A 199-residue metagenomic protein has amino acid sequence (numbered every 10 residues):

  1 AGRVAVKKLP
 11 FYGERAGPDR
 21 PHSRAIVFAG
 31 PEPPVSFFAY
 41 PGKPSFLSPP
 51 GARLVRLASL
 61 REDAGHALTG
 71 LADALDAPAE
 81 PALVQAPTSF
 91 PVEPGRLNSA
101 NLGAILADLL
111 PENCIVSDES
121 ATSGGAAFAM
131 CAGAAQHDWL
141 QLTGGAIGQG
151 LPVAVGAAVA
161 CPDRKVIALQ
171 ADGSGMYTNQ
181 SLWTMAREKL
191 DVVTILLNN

Functional and structural regions predicted by a protein language model:
A1-R53, A134-R164, M176-Q180: Glycine-rich, anion-gripping cofactor-binding loops and their flanking helix/strand elements in enzyme active sites
P18, A104-A107, W183: Alpha-helical segments flanking ligand/cofactor-binding loops in enzyme cores
F28, V116-S117, L140, I167 (+1 more regions): Structural detector of well-ordered beta-strand residues that form the stable sheet scaffold of enzyme domains
P31-P34, A121-S123, G173, N199: Short glycine-rich anion-binding loops that position phosphate/pyrophosphate groups of nucleotides and phosphorylated
P41-P81: Terminal amphipathic helices with adjacent charged low-complexity linkers/tails
A82-D163: Active-site diphosphate/adenylate-binding microenvironment
R187-N199: A glycine-rich helix N-cap at a beta->alpha junction
